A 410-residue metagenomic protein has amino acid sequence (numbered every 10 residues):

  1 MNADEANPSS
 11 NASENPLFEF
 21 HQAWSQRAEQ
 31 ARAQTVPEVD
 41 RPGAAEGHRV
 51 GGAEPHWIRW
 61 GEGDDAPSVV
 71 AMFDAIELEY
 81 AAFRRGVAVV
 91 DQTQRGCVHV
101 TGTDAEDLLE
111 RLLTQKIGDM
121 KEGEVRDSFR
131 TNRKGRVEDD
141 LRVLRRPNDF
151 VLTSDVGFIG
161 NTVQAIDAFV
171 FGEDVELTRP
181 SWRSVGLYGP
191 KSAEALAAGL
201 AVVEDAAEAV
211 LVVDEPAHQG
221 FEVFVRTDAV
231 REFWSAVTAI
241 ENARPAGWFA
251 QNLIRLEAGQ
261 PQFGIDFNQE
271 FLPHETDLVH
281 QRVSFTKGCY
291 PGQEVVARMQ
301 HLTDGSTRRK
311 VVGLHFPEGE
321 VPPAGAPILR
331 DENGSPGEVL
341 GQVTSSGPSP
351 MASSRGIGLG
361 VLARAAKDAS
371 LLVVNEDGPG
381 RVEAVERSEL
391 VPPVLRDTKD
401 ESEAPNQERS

Functional and structural regions predicted by a protein language model:
M1-R126, T131, R136-E138, S410: Acidic, proline/glycine-enriched N-terminal capping motif
N2-A12, W24, L141, F271 (+3 more regions): Glycine-rich, small/acidic residue-mixed loop/short-helix segments
I76-R85, F129-D140, V170-E173, A201-L211 (+1 more regions): Short amphipathic beta-strand starts and helix->beta connectors
A88-L112, E176-E194, S306-P317: Short glycine-/aliphatic-rich beta-strand segments at the starts of folded cytosolic domains
Q94-C97, D139-Q262: Acidic, low-complexity central loop/insert segments
G102, L152, G189, V223 (+3 more regions): Residue-level signal for inorganic ion chemistry
K121-V125, G199-E208, G259, G264 (+4 more regions): Glycine-centered loop/turn motifs
F224-V311, H315: Anionic-ligand-binding alpha/beta catalytic cores of soluble enzymes and soluble regulatory domains that recognize
